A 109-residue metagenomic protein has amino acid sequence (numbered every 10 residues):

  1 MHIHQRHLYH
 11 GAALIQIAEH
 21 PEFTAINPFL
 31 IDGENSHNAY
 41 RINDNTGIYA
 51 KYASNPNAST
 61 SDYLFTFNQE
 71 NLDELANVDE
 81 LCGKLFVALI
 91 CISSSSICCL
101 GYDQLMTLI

Functional and structural regions predicted by a protein language model:
M1-D44, P56: Acidic-basic catalytic patches of nuclease active cores, encompassing PD-(D/E)XK and other metal-cofactor nuclease
L8-A12, N71-E74, Q104: Exposed alpha-helical structural elements
E19-D32, F67-E70, N77-V78, L108-I109: Short, solvent-exposed secondary-structure boundary motifs
D32-T46, A50, Q69, A76-V78: Amphipathic, interaction-prone secondary-structure segments
G47, A53-N55, L105: Residue-level signature for short turns and capping positions that connect secondary-structure elements
S54-I97: Catalytic cores of nucleic-acid endonucleases
S93-I109: Domain-level recognition of nuclease-like catalytic cores that cleave nucleotide substrates
